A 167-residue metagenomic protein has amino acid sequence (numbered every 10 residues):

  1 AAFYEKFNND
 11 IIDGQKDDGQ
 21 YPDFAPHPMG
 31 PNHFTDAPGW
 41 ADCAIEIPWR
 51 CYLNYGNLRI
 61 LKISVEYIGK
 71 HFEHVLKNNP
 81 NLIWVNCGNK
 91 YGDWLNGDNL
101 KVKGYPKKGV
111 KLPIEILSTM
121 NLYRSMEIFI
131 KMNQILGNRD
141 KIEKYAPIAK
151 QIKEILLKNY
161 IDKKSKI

Functional and structural regions predicted by a protein language model:
A1-F24, N54-L117, N133-I167: Active-site acid/base region of carbohydrate-active enzymes
A1-Y4, P38-R50, E115-K131: Well-ordered alpha-helical segments within folded domains of soluble proteins
N32-H33: Conserved, well-structured interaction surfaces
